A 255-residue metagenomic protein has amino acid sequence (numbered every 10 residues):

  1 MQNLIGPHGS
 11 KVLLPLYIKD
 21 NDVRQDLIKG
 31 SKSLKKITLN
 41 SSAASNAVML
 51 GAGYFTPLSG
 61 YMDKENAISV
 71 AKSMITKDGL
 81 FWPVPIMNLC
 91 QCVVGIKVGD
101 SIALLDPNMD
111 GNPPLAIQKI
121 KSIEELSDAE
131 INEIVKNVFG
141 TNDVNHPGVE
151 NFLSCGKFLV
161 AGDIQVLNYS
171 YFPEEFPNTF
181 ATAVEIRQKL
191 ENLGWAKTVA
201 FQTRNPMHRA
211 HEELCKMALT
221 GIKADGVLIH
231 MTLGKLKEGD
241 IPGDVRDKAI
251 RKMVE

Functional and structural regions predicted by a protein language model:
M1-E255: Nucleotidyltransferase catalytic core that binds NTPs
